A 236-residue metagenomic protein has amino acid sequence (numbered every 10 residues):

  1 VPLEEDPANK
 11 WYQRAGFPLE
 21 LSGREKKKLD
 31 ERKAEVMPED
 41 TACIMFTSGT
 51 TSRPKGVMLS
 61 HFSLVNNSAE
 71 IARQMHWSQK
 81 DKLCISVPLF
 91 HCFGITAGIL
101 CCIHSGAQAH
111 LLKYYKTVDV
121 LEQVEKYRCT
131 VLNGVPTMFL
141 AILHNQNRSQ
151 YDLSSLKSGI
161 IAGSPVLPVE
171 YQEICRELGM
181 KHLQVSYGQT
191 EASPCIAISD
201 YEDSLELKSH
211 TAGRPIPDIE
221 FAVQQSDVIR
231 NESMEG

Functional and structural regions predicted by a protein language model:
V1, K55-M58, I85, A107-Y114 (+1 more regions): Short beta-strand->loop structural element characteristic of the AMP-binding/adenylate-forming
P7, Y12-F17, G23-F46, R53 (+1 more regions): Conserved pre-ATP/AMP-binding loop-to-beta segment of ANL
E39-S52, V57, S68, A72 (+1 more regions): ATP phosphate-binding P-loop of adenylate-forming
T41, T47-T50, L83, L89 (+5 more regions): Conserved S/T- and glycine-rich ATP-binding loop of Class I adenylate-forming
V65-K82, F90-V131, N145-Q146: Conserved AMP-binding/adenylation subdomain of ANL enzymes
C129-G134, L143-L207, E220: Gly/Ser/Thr-rich phosphate-binding loop
A222-G236: Conserved beta-loop-beta connector loops within the AMP-binding
